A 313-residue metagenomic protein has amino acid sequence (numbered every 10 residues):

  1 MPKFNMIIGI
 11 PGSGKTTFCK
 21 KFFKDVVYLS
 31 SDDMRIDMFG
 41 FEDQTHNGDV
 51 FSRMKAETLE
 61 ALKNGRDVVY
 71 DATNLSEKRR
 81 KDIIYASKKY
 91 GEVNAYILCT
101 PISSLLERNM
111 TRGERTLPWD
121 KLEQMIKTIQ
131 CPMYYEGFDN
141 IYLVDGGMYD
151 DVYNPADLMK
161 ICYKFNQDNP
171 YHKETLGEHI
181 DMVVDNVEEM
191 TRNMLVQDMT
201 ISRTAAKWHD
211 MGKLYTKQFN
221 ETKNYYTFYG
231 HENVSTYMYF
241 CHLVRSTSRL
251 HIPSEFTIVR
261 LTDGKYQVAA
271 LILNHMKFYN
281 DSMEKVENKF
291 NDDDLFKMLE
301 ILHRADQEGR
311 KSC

Functional and structural regions predicted by a protein language model:
M1-N5, G65-R66: Pre-Walker A (Motif I) flank of P-loop NTPase domains
F4-I8, S13, D25, S103-P155: Conserved GTP-binding G-domain of TRAFAC-class P-loop NTPases and closely related GTPase folds
T16-R66: Conserved substrate/cofactor phosphate-moiety recognition/catalytic segment in nucleotide-dependent phosphotransferases
D33-R35, N74-S76, C99-L105, F278: Conserved nucleotide-binding/hydrolysis micro-motifs of P-loop NTPases
Y70-I83: Acidic, metal-coordinating catalytic cores used for nucleic-acid/nucleotide bond scission and strand-transfer chemistry
Y90-R108: Conserved phosphate-donor/acceptor-positioning beta-strand/loop module used by diverse small-molecule
D145-K223: Acidic/His-rich, divalent-metal-binding segments that scaffold phosphate/diphosphate chemistry
E188, R192-N193, Q197-S312: Divalent metal-dependent catalytic cores for phosphoryl transfer on phosphate-bearing substrates
